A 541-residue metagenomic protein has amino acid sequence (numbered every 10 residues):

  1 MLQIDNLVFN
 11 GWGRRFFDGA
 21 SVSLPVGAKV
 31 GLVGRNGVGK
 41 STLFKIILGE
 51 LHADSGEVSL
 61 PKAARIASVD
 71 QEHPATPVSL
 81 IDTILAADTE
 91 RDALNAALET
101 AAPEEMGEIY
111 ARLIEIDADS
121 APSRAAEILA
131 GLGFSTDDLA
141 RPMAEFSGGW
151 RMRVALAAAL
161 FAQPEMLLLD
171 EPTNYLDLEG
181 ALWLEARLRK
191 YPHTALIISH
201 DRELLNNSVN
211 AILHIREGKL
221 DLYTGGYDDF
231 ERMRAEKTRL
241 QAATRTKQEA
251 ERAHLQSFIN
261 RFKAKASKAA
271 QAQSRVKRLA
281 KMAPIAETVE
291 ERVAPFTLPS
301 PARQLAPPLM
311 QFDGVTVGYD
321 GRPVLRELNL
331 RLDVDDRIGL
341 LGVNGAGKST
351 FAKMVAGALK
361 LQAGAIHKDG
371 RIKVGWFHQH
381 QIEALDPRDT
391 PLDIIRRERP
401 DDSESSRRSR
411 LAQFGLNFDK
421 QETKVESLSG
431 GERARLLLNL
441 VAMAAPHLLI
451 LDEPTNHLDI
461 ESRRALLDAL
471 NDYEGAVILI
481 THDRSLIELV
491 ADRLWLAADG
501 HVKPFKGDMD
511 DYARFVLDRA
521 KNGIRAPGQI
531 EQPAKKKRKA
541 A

Functional and structural regions predicted by a protein language model:
M1-A243, R292, L298-A541: ABC ATP-binding cassette signature C-motif
M233-V289: Intracellular alpha-helical coupling/juxtamembrane segments of multi-pass membrane proteins
